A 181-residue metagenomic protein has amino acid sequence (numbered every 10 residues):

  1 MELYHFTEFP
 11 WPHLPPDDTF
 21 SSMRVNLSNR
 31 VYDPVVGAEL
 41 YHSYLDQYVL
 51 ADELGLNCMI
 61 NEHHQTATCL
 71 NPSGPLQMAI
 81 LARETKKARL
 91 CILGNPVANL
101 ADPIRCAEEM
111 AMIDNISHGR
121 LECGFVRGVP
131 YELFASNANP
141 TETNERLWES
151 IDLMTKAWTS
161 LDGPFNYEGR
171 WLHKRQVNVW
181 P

Functional and structural regions predicted by a protein language model:
M1-A88: N-terminal beta1-alpha1-beta2 module of alpha/beta enzyme domains
F9-W11, H64-Q65, P96-A98, R127-V129 (+1 more regions): Active-site-proximal loop/turn and secondary-structure-junction residues that shape catalytic pockets, frequently
P15, I104-P181: Internal, glycine-rich beta/alpha segment that forms the wall or movable "lid" of small-molecule/cofactor binding
V31-D33, E62-H64, G94-P96, S136-N139: A short, structure-level motif marking secondary-structure boundaries and short turns
Y32-E39, C69-S73, A101, R105 (+1 more regions): Alpha-helix N-cap and loop-to-helix initiation/capping positions
T68, I92-A101: Active-site nucleophile and cofactor-binding loops and adjacent substrate-binding regions of central metabolic enzymes
R89-G94, E122-V126: A short, GP-enriched loop/loop-strand-helix hinge that lies immediately N-terminal to, or at the N-terminal rim
